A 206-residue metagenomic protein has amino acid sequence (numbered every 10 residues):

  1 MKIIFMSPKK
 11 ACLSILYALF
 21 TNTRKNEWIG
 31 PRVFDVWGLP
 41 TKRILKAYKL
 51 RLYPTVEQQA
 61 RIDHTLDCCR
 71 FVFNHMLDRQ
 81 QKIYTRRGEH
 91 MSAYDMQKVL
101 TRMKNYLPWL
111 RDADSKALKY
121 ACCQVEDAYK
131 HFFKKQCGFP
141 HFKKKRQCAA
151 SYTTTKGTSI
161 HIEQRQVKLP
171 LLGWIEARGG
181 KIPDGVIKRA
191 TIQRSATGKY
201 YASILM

Functional and structural regions predicted by a protein language model:
K2-M206: Nucleic-acid substrate recognition interfaces
